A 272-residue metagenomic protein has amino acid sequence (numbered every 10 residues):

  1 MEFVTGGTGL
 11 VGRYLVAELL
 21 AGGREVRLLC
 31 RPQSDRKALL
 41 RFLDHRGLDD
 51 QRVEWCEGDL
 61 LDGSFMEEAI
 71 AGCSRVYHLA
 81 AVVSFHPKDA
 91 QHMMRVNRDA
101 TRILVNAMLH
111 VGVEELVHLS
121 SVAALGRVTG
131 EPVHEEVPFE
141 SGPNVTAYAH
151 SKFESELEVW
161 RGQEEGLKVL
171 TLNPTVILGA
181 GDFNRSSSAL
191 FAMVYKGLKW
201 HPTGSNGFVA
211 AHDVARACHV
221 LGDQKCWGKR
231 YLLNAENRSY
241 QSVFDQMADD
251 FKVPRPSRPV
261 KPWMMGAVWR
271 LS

Functional and structural regions predicted by a protein language model:
E2-G22: N-terminal Rossmann NAD(P)H-binding glycine-rich loop of SDR-like oxidoreductase domains
G47-D99: NAD(P)H-binding glycine-rich loop region in Rossmannoid oxidoreductase-like domains and their noncatalytic homologs
F85, V122-E131, I177-D182: Conserved catalytic-site region of short-chain dehydrogenase/reductase
A90-Q91, R95-Y148, L170: Conserved Rossmann-fold NAD(P)-dependent oxidoreductase catalytic core, especially the SDR/UDP-sugar
S120, L157-A180: Conserved beta-loop-beta element that borders a ligand/cofactor-binding pocket
N144-A147, T175-F183, W200-H212: Glycine-rich "substrate-gating" loop/helix at the edge of Rossmann-like oxidoreductase active sites
E154, R185-S186, P202-G222, G228-K229: Substrate-positioning beta->alpha
A217-S272: Mid/C-terminal beta-alpha module of Rossmann-like enzyme folds, strongest in SDR-family dehydrogenases/epimerases
